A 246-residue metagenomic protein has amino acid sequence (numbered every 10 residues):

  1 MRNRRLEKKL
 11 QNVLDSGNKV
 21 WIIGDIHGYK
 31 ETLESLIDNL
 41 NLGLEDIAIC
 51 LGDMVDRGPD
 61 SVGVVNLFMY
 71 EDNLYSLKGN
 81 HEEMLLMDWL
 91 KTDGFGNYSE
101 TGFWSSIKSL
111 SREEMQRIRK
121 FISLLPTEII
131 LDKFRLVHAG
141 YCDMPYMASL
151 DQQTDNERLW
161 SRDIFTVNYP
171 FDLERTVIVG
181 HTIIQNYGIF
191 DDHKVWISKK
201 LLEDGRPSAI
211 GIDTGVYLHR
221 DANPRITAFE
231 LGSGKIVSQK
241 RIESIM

Functional and structural regions predicted by a protein language model:
M1-N66: N-terminal active-site segment of His-dependent metallophosphoesterases
E7-S16, N41, N66-M69, T127-I130 (+2 more regions): A short acidic-Thr-Gly-centered motif at the start of a beta-strand
D15, V167-M246: Acidic, His/Gly-rich catalytic cores of divalent-metal-dependent hydrolytic chemistry
K19-D25, F134-G140, I210-I212: Active-site-proximal beta-strand elements of phosphoester/diester hydrolases
D25, D53, F68, G79-N80 (+4 more regions): Divalent metal-coordination and catalytic microenvironments
H27-E31, D56-P59, E82-L86, D143-M144 (+2 more regions): Active-site environment of divalent metal-dependent phosphoester hydrolases
G58-L136, R158-V167: Active-site neighborhood of divalent metal-dependent phosphoester bond hydrolases
D132-C142, G180-I183: Short, well-ordered beta-to-alpha junction loops that form the rim of enzyme active sites and present histidine/acidic
